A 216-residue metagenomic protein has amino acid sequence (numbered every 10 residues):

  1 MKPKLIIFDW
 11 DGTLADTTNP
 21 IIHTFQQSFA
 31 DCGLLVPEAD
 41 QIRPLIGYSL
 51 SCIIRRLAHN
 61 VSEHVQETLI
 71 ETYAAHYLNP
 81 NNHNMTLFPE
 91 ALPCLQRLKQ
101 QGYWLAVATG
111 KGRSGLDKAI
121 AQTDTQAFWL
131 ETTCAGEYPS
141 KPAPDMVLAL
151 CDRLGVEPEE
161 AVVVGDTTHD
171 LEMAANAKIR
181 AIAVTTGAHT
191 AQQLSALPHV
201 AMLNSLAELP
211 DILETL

Functional and structural regions predicted by a protein language model:
M1-P44, N60: Active-site neighborhood of HAD-like aspartate-dependent phosphohydrolases
F25, C94-A121: Substrate-recognition element of Asp-dependent hydrolases with the DxDx(T/V) motif
S28-F29, S49-E63, A119, L150-C151: Helix-loop "lid/cap" segments that line or gate small-molecule binding pockets
R55-P93, Q101: Metal-dependent phosphoesterase signature
H83, G112-V162, T168-A177, A191-Q193: Substrate-recognition "cap/lid" segment bordering the active-site pocket of phosphatases
T186-A196: Short, glycine/polar-rich helix-capping loops at beta-to-alpha or helix-loop-helix junctions that flank or form
A201-S205: Short acidic-hydrophobic, aromatic-tinged amphipathic segments that line or gate anion-handling sites
